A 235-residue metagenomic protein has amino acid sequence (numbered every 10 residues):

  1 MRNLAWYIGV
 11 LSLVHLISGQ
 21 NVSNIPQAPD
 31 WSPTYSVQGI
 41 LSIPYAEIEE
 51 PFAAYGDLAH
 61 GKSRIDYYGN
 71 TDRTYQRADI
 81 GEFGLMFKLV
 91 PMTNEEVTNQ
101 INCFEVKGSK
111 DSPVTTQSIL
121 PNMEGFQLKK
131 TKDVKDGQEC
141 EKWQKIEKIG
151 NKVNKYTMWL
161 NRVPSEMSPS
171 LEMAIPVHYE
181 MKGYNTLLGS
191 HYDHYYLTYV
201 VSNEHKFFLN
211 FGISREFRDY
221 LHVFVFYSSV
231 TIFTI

Functional and structural regions predicted by a protein language model:
R2-K62, T93-N102, V106, K130-K132 (+1 more regions): N-terminal leader/targeting segments and the immediate start of mature chains
V22, T93-L188, Y195, V200 (+2 more regions): Extended beta-strand-rich segments in extracellular/periplasmic secretory proteins, especially within noncatalytic
P26-D30, L85, S118-N122: Short N-terminal helix-initiation segments at or just after the protein's N-terminus
A28-I40, L58-D66, K135-K145, E172-E180: Short, hydrophobic/aromatic-rich segments at coil-to-beta transitions
I40-P44, D66-Y68, F87-P91, I146-K148 (+1 more regions): A generic structural motif
A46-E47, T71-R73, N151-K152: Solvent-exposed loop/turn segments connecting transmembrane beta-strands in outer-membrane beta-barrel proteins
P51-S118: An acidic-aromatic
